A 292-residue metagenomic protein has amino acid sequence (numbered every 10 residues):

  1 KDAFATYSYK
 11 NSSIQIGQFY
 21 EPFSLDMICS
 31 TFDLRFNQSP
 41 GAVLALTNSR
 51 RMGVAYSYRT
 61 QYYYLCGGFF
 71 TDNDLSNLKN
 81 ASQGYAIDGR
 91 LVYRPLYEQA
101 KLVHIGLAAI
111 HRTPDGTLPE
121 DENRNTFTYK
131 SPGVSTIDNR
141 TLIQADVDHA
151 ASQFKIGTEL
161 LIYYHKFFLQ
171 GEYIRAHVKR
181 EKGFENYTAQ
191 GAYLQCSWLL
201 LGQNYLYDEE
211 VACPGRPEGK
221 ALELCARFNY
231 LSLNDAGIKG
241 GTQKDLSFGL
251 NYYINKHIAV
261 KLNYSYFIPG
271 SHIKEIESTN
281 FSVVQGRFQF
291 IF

Functional and structural regions predicted by a protein language model:
K1-L75, K79-D115, Y193, W198-R216 (+1 more regions): Outer membrane beta-barrel
Y7, D121-F292: Outer-membrane beta-barrel pore domains
